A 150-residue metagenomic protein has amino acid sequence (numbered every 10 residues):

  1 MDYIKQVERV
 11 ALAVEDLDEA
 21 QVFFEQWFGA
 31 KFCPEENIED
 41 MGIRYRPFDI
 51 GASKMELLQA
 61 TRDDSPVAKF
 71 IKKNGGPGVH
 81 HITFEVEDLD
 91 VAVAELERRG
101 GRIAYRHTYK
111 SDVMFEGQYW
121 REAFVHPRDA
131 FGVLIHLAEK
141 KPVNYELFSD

Functional and structural regions predicted by a protein language model:
M1-Q21, P77-V86, E139-D150: N-terminal beta-strand motif that seeds the catalytic metal site of vicinal oxygen chelate
M1-R44, F48-I50, S65: Long, hydrophobic N-terminal alpha-helical segment
M1-Y3, R46-P47, V93-D150: Vicinal oxygen chelate
V7, A11, F24, F48 (+5 more regions): Short, structured motif recognition centered on aromatic/hydrophobic residues
G51-A52, T61-R62, E87, R128-A130 (+1 more regions): Short loop segments at secondary-structure junctions
D64-K69, S111-D112: A short, acidic/glycine-rich surface segment
F70-I71, A123: Short, P/G- and charge-enriched loop/turn segments at secondary-structure junctions
K72-R102: Short, solvent-exposed interaction modules
